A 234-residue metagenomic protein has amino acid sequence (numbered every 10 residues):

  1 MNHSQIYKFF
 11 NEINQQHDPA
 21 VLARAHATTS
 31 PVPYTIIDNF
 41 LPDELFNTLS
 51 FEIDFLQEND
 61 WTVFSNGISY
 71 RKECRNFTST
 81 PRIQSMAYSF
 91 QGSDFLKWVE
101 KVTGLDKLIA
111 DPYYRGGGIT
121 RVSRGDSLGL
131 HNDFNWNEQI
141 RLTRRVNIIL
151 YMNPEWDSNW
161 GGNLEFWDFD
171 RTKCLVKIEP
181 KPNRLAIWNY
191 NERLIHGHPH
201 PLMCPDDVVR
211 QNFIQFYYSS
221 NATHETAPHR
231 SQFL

Functional and structural regions predicted by a protein language model:
N2, W136-R144, P154-L234: Catalytic core of Fe(II)/2-oxoglutarate
Q5-I6, Q15-H17, V21-T103: Non-heme Fe(II)/2-oxoglutarate
N14, Q57-E58, K107-I109, P154-S158: Proline-centered turn/helix-capping motifs that create local helix->coil transitions or kinks
N39, R121, P180: Conserved strand-loop elements at the edges of beta-sheets that form or border functional pockets
P42, F46, I83, G92-L96 (+7 more regions): A structural signal for well-ordered alpha-helical scaffolds and beta->alpha junctions
F51-D54, S89-R144: Non-heme Fe(II) oxygenase catalytic core, chiefly the N-lobe of the double-stranded beta-helix
N147-I149: Eukaryotic charged/polar low-complexity linker/IDR segments
